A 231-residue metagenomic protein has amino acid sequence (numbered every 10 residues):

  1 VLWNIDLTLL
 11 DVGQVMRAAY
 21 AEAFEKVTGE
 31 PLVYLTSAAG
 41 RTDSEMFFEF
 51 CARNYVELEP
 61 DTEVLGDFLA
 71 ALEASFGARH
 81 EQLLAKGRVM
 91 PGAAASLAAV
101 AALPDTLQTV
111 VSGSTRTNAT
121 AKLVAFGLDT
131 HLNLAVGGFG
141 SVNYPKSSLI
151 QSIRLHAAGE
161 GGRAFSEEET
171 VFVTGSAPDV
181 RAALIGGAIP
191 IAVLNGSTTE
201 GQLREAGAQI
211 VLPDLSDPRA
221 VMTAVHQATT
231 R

Functional and structural regions predicted by a protein language model:
V1-A39, E45-R53, E57: Active-site neighborhood of HAD-like aspartate-dependent phosphohydrolases
V1-W3, N54-E57, E169, A220-R231: Non-catalytic pre-domain segments flanking phosphatase-related domains
L2, A78-V110: Short, acidic loop-to-helix structural element flanking the phosphoryl-transfer center in phosphate-processing enzymes
R17-A21, D43-S44, F48, L69 (+4 more regions): An amphipathic alpha-helix signature
C51, L72-F76: Membrane-embedded alpha-helical bundles of multi-pass transporters/translocases, especially carrier/permease families
T109, S114-V171, A177-I185: Substrate-recognition "cap/lid" segment bordering the active-site pocket of phosphatases
G138-F139, I210-S216: Short acidic-hydrophobic, aromatic-tinged amphipathic segments that line or gate anion-handling sites
V171-I210: Acidic, Mg2+-coordinating phosphoryl-transfer loop and its flanking beta/alpha structural elements, shared across
